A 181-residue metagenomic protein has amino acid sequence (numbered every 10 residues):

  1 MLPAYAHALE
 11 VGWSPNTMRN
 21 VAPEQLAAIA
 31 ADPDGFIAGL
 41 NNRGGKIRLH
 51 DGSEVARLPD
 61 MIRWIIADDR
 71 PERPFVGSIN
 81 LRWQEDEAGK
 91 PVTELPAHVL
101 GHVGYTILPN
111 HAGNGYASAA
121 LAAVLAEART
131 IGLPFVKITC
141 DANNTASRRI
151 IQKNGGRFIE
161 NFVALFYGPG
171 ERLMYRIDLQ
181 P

Functional and structural regions predicted by a protein language model:
M1-H102, P109, E127, I159 (+1 more regions): GNAT-family acyltransferases
L2, N114, T145: Loop/helix-junction capping segments adjacent to catalytic residues or to phosphate/diphosphate-binding pockets
H102, F135, A146: Amphipathic alpha-helical recognition patches that constitute DNA-binding helices
Y105-I107, G113-T130, R149-K153: Conserved acetyl-CoA-binding loop-helix of GNAT-fold acetyltransferases
A128-T139: Conserved GNAT acetyl-CoA-binding A-motif
I138-R148, F166: Conserved beta-strand-loop-alpha-helix junction that forms the acyl-donor binding cleft
Q152-N161: Conserved acetyl-CoA-binding loop of GNAT-fold acetyltransferases
